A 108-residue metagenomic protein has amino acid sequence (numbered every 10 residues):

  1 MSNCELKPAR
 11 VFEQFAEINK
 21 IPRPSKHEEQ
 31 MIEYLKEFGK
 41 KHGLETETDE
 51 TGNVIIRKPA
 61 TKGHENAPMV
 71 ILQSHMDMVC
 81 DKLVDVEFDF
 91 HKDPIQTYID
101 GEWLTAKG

Functional and structural regions predicted by a protein language model:
S2-K26: N-terminal capping segment at the start of a domain
A16-N19, G39, G43, C80: Structural signal for hydrophobic packing residues in well-ordered secondary-structure cores of soluble enzyme domains
I21-R23, K58, S74, G108: Short glycine-centered, acidic/aromatic-flanked micro-motifs in structured strand/loop junctions that mark active-site
P24-V70: A non-catalytic alpha/beta surface segment that caps or lines the substrate-entry region of metallo-dependent hydrolase
E65-G108: Active-site metal-coordination/substrate-binding segment of hydrolases, especially metallo-dependent peptidases
